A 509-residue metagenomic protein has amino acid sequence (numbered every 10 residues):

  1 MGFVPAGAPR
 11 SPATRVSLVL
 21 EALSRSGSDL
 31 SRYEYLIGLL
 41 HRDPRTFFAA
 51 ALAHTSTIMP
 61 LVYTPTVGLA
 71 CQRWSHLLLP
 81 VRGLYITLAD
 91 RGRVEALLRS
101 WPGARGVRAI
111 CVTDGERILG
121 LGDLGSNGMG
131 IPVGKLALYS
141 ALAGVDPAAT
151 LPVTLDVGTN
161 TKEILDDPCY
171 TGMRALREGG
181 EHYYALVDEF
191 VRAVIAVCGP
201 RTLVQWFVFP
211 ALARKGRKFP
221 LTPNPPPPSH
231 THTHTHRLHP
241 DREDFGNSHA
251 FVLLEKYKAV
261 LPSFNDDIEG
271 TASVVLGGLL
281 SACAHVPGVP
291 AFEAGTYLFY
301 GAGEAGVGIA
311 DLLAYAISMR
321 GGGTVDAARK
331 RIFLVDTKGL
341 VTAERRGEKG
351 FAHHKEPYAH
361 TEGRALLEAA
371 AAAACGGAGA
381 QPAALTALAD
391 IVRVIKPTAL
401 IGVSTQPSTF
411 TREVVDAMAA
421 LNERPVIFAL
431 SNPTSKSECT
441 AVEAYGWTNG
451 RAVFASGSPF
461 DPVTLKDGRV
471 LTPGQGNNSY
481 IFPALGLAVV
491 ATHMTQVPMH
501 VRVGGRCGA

Functional and structural regions predicted by a protein language model:
M1-T222, P227-S263: N-terminal ligand-binding/catalytic initiation module
G2, D266-G270, C283-G288, A370 (+3 more regions): Adenosine-phosphate binding glycine-rich loop
L97-L98, G120-I131, K162-C169, K215-P220 (+8 more regions): Short acidic, glycine/serine/threonine-rich loops at helix termini
D114-L119, K396-P397, S479-V489: Short acidic (Asp/Glu) and glycine-rich catalytic loops that position anionic groups and cofactors
N247, A343, V394, V403-S408 (+4 more regions): N-terminal Rossmann-like NAD(P) cofactor-binding subdomain of oxidoreductases, focused on the glycine-rich
V260, I268-A399: Glycine-rich phosphate/diphosphate-binding loop of Rossmann-like nucleotide-binding domains
A387-L400, T405-V426: Rossmann-fold NAD(P) dinucleotide-binding segment
